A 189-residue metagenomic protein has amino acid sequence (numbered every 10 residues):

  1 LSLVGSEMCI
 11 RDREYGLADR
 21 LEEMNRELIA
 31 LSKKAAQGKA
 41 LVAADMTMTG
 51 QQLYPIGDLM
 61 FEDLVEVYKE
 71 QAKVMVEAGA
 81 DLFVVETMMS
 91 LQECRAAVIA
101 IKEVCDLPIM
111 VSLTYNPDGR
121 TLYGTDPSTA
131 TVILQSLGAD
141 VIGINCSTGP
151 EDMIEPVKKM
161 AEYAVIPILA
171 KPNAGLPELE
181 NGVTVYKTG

Functional and structural regions predicted by a protein language model:
L1-E7: Single conserved hydrophobic/aromatic residue that forms the stacking wall/gate of nucleotide- or nucleobase-binding
E7-I10, I144-S147: Short, thiol/selenol-centered motifs that function as redox-active sites or metal-ligating centers
Y15-L31, F61-K69, L91: Glycine-rich anion/phosphate-binding loops
S32, M75, F83, I142: Conserved, mostly hydrophobic/aromatic
Q37-V42, A78-L82, C105-I109, G138-D140 (+1 more regions): Short, well-ordered coil/turn segments that N-cap beta-strands
A40-Q71, V111-Q135, P156-G189: Active-site-adjacent loop and "lid" segments of alpha/beta metabolic enzymes
F61-G79, E86-M88, A100: Metal-dependent enolase-superfamily TIM-barrel catalytic cores that perform enediolate-based chemistry
T87-C105, T148-V165: Active-site-adjacent beta->alpha loops and helix N-cap segments on the catalytic face of soluble alpha/beta enzymes
